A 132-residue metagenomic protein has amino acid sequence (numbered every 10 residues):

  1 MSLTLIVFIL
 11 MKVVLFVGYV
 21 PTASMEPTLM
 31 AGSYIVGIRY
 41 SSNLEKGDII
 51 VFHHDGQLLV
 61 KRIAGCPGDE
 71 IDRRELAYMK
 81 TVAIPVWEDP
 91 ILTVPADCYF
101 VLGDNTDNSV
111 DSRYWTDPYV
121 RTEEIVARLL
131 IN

Functional and structural regions predicted by a protein language model:
M1-N132: Extended hydrophobic leader/signal-anchor segments used for secretion and membrane insertion
